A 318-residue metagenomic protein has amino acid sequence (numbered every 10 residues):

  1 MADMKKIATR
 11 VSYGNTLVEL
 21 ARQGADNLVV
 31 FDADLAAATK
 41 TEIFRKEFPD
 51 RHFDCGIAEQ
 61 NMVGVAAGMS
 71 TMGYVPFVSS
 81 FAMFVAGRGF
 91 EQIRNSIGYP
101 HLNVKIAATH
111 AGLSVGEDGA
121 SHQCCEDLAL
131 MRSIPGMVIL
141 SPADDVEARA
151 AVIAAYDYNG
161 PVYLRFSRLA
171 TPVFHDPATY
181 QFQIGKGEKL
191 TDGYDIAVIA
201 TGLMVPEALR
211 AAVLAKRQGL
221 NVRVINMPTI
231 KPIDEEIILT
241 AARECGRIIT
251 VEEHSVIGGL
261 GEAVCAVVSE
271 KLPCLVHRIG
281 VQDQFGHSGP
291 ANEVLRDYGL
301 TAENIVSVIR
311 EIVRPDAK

Functional and structural regions predicted by a protein language model:
M1-R165, A170: Thiamine diphosphate
L35-E42, K46, V115-G116, S167-K318: Thiamine diphosphate
